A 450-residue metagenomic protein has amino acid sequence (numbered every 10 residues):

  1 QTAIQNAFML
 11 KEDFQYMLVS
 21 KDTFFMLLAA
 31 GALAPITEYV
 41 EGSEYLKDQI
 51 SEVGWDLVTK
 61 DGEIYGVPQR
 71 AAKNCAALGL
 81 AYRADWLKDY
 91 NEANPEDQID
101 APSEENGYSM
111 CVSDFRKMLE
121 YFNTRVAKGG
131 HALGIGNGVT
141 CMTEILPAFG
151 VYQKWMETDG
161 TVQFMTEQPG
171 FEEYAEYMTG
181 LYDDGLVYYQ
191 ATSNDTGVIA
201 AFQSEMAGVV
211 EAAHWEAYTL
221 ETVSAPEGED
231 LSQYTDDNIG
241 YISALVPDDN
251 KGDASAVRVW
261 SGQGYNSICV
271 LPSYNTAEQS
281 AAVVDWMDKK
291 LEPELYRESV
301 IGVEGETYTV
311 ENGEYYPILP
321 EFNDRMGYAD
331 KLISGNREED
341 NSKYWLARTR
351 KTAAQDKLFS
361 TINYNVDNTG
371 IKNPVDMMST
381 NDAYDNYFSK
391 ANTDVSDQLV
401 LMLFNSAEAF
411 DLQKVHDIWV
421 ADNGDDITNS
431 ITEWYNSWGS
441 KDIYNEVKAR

Functional and structural regions predicted by a protein language model:
Q1-V53, T59, D89-D97, W155 (+3 more regions): Extracytoplasmic "Venus flytrap"/periplasmic binding protein-like
D13, F25-A29, P35, N123-A132 (+4 more regions): Secretory-pathway/luminal and periplasmic proteins that interact with or process carbohydrate-rich
D22-G79, T140-T179, E227-G262: Hinge/lid segment of periplasmic solute-binding proteins
T37-S43, T59-T140, M156-G208, V270-A282 (+3 more regions): Helix-loop-helix "hinge/cap" segment bordering the ligand-binding cleft or interdomain interface
E96-Y108, T161-M165, M378-D385, L399-F404 (+1 more regions): Second-shell loop/turn segments in exported
T140-E157, T179-N336: Extracytoplasmic/periplasmic substrate-binding proteins
D285-S406: Conserved small-residue motifs centered on glycine
Q398-R450: Histidine-centered catalytic/metal-binding microenvironments
